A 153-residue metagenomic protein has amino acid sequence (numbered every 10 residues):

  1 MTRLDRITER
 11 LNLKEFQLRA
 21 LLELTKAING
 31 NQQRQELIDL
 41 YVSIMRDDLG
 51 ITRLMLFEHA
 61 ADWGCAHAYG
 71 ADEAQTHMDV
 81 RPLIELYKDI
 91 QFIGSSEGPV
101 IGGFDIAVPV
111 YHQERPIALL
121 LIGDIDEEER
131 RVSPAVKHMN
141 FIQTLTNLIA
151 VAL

Functional and structural regions predicted by a protein language model:
M1-G30, Q35, D47: Signal-transmission linkers at sensory-effector interfaces
G30-R34, I38, A135-H138: The cytosolic transmitter module of two-component sensor histidine kinases
V42-D47, R53-P82, I125: GAF sensory/regulatory domain recognition with acknowledged cross-activation on helical regulatory dimers
G64-A66, E73-G102, L121: Regulatory sensory and allosteric helical modules in signal-transduction proteins and certain transcription factors
A71, L119-S133: Short beta-strand-to-loop transition segments that serve as allosteric relay/switch motifs in sensory/regulatory domains
G94, G102-H112, P116-A118: A short, aliphatic-rich beta-strand micro-motif
R131-A152: Amphipathic alpha-helical "output/dimerization" segments
